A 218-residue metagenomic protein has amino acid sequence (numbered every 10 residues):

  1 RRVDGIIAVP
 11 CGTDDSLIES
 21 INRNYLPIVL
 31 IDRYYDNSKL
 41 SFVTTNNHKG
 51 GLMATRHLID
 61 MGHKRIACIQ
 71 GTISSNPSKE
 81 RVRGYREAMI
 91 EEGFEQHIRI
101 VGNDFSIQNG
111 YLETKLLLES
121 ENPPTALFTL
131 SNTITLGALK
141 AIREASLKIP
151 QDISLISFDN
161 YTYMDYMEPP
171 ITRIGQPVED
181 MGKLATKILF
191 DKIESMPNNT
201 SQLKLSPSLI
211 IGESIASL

Functional and structural regions predicted by a protein language model:
R1-R2: Amphipathic alpha-helical effector-binding/dimerization core of metabolite-sensing transcriptional regulators
G5, D15-S16, N22-L30, Y34-L218: Bacterial carbohydrate/catabolite-sensing allosteric modules
A8-V9: A glycine-rich helix N-cap at a beta->alpha junction
